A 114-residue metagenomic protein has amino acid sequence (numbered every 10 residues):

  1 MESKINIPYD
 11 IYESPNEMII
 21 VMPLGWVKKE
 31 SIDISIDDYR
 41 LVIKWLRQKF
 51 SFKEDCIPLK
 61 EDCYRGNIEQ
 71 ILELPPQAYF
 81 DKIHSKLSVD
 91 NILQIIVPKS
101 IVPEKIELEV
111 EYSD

Functional and structural regions predicted by a protein language model:
M1-D114: Alpha-crystallin/small heat shock protein
